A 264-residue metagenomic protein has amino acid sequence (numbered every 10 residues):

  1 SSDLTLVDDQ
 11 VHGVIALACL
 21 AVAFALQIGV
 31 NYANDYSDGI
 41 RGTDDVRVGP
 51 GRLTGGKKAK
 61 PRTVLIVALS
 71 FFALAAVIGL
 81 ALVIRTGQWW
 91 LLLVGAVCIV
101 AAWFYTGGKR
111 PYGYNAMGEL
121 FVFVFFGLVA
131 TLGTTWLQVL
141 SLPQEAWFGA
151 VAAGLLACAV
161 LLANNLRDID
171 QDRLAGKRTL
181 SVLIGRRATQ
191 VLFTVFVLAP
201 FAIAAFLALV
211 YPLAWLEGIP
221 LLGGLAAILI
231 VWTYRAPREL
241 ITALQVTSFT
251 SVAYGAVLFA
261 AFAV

Functional and structural regions predicted by a protein language model:
D9-A33, L93-W103, P143-A163: Membrane-embedded alpha-helical segments that form the functional core of polytopic membrane enzymes, especially those
A25-R47, C158-S181: Acidic (Asp/Glu-rich) catalytic motifs at the cytosolic membrane interface
R47-T86, L180-P212, S248-F249: Multi-pass membrane catalytic core of lipid/isoprenoid biosynthesis enzymes
G51-S141: Intramembrane alpha-helical segments
L53, L120-T135, A153, V182-R186 (+1 more regions): Small-residue-rich segments of transmembrane alpha-helices in multi-pass membrane proteins, especially helix faces
F121-I169, A175, R187-Q190: Functional transmembrane core segments of multi-pass inner-membrane proteins
L209-V264: Extended hydrophobic alpha-helices typical of membrane-associated regions
